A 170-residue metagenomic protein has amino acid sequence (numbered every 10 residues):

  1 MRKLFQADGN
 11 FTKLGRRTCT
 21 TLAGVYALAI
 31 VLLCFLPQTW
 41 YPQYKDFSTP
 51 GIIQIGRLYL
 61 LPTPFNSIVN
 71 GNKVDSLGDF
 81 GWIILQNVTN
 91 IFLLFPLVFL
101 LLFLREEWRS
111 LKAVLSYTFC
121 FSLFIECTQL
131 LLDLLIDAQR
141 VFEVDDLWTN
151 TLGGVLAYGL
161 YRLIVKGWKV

Functional and structural regions predicted by a protein language model:
M1-Q139, Y158-V170: Bulky hydrophobic segments
V141-Y161: Alpha-helical transmembrane segments that form the membrane-embedded catalytic/substrate-binding core of multi-pass
